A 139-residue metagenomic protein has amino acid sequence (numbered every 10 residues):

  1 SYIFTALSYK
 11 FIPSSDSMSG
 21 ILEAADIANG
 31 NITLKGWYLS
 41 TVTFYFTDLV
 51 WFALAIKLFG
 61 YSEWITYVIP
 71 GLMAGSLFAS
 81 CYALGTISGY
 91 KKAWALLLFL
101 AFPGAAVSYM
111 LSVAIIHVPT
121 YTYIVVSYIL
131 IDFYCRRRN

Functional and structural regions predicted by a protein language model:
S1-I3: N-terminal signal-anchor transmembrane alpha helix
A6-S15, A28-V50, E63-W64: Membrane-proximal lumenal/periplasmic loop motifs of glycosylation machinery
I21-D26: Extracytosolic (periplasmic/ER-lumenal) interhelical loops and adjacent juxtamembrane/interface segments of multi-pass
N29-T33, V50-L72, S88-G89: Juxtamembrane segments of multi-pass membrane glycosylation machinery that transfer sugars from lipid-linked donors
T41, Y45, G89-D132: Membrane-interface micro-motifs in multi-pass membrane enzymes
L49-A55, F78, V125: Hydrophobic, membrane-inserted alpha-helices
V68-A93, V126-I129: Transmembrane-helix motifs of polytopic, lipid-linked glycan transferases
F133-N139: Short hydrophobic alpha-helices at membrane interfaces in multi-pass membrane enzymes
